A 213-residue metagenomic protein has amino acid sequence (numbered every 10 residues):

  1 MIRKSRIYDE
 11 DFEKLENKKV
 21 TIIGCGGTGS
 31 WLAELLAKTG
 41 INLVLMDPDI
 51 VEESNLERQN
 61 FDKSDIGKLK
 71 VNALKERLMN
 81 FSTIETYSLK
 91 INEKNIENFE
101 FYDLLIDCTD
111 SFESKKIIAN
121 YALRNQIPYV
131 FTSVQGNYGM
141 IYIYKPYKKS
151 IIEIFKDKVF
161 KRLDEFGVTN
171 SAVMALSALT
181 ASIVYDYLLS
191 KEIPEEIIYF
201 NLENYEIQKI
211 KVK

Functional and structural regions predicted by a protein language model:
M1-T21, S133, F155: N-terminal charged helix/coil linker that caps or initiates catalytic domains
K19, E97-L104, C108-K213: Glycine-rich phosphate/adenylate-binding loop
I22-I23, L45: Hydrophobic Val/Ile/Leu positions in short beta-strands of Rossmann-like dinucleotide-binding domains
T28: Hydrophobic/small residue at the entry helix of a nucleotide-binding pocket
A33, A37: Gly/Ala-rich phosphate-binding loop of Rossmann-like dinucleotide-binding domains, activating on the conserved
K38-N42: Conserved S-adenosyl-L-methionine
D47-M79: Glycine-rich phosphate-binding loop and adjoining beta1-alpha1-beta2 segment of Rossmann-like nucleotide-binding folds
S88-N95: Conserved SAM/SAH-binding loop
